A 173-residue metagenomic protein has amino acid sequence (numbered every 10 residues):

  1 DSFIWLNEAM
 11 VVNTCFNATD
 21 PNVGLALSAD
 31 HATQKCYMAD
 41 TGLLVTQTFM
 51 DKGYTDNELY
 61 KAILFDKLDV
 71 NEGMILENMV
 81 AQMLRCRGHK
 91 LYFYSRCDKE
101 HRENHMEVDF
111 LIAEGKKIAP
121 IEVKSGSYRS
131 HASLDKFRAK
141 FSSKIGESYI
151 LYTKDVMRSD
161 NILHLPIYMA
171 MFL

Functional and structural regions predicted by a protein language model:
I4-L173: A cross-kingdom feature that marks ATP-driven nucleic-acid transaction machinery
